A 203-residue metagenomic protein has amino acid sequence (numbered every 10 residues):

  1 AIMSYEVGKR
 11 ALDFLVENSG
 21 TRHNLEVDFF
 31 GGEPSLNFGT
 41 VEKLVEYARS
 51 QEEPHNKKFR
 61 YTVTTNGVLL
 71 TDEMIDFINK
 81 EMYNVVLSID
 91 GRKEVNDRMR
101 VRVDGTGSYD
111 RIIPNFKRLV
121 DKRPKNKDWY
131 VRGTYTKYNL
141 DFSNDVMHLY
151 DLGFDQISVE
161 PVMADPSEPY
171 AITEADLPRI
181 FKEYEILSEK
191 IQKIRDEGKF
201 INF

Functional and structural regions predicted by a protein language model:
A1-D76, K80-E81: Conserved alpha-helical substructure of the radical SAM core
S4, I112-N115: Active-site-proximal cofactor/substrate-binding loop regions of enzyme domains
G8, G67, Y109-I112, N139: A conditional alpha-helix N-cap/helix-loop micro-motif detector
L25, F59, Y83, N126-K127 (+1 more regions): A structural micro-motif
V27, Y61-V63, V85, W129-V131 (+1 more regions): Hydrophobic/aromatic residues located in beta-strands of well-ordered beta-sheets within soluble catalytic
G31-L36, G67-D72, N84-T106, T136-K137 (+1 more regions): Conserved radical SAM core fold
N79-V85, G153-Q156: Glycine-enriched alpha-helix->loop->beta-strand junction motifs that scaffold or abut catalytic
M99-D110, K117, D121, K125-F203: Radical SAM enzyme [4Fe-4S]-AdoMet core and its adjacent flexible, acidic and glycine-rich loops/tails across
